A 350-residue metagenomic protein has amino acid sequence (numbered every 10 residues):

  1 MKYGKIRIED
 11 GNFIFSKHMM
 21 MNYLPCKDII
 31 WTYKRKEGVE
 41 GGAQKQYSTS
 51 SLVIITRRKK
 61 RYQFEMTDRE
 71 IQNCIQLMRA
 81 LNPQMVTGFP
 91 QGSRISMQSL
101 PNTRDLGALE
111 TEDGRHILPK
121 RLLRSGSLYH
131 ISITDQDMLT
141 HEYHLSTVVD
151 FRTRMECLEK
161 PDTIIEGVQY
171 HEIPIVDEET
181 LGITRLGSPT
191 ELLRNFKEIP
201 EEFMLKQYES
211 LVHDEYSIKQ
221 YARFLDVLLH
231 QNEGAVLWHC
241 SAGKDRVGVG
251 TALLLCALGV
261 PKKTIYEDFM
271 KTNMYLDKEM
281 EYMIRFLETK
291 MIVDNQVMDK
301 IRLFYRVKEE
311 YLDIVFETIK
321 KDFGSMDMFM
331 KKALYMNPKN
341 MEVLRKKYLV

Functional and structural regions predicted by a protein language model:
Y3-G4, D10-G11, M19, W31 (+2 more regions): Cys-dependent protein tyrosine phosphatase-like superfamily
I8, Y23-L24: A broad, structural micro-motif
C26-I30: Structured surface patches comprising rigid loops and adjacent beta-strands/short helices at the edges of well-ordered
A242, R246-V247: Ser/Thr-glycine-rich phosphate-binding loops at phosphate-binding pockets of nucleotides, nucleotide cofactors
